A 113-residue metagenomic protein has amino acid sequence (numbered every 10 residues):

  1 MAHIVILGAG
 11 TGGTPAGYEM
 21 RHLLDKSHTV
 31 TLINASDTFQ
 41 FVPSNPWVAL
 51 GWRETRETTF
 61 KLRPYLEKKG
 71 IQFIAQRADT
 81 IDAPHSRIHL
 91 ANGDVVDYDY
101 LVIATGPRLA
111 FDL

Functional and structural regions predicted by a protein language model:
M1, I71-L113: FAD-binding core/adjacent interface of flavoenzyme oxidoreductases
A2-Q72: Beta1-alpha1 glycine-rich phosphate/pyrophosphate-binding loop at the start of Rossmann-like nucleotide-binding domains
